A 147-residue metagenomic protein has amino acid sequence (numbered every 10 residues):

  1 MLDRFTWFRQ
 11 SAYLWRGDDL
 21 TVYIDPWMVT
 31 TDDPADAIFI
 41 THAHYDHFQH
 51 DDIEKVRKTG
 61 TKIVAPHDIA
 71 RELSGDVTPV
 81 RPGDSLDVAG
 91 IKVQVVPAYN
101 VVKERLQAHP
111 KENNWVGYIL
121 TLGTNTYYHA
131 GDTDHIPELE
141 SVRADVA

Functional and structural regions predicted by a protein language model:
M1-D33, P79-V142: Core dinuclear metal-dependent hydrolase active-site scaffold
W27-E72, R143-A147: Active-site metal-binding motif and surrounding structural segment of the metallo-beta-lactamase
G75-D76: Post-HExxH zinc-binding segment in Zn-dependent metallohydrolases
